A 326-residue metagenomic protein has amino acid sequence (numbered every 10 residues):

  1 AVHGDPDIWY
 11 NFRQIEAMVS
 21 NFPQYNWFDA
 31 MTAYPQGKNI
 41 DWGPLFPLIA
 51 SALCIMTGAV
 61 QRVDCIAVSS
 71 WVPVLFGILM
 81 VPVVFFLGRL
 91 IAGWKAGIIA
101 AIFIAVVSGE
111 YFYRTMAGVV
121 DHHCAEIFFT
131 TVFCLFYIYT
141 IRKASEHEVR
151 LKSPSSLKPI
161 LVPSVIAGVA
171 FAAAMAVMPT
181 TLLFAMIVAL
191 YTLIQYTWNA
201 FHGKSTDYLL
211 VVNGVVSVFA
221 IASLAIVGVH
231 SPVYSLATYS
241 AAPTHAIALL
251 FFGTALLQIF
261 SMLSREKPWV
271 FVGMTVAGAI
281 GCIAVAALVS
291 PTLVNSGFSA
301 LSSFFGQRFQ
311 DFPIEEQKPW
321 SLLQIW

Functional and structural regions predicted by a protein language model:
A1-I91, K95-F103, V107-T131, V149: Active-site lumenal/periplasmic loops and adjacent helix-entry segments of GT-C-fold, multi-pass membrane
F22-P23, S145, F201-H202: Residue-level recognition of short, well-ordered coil/turn positions that link secondary-structure elements
V72-L90, K95-T197, V212-H230: Membrane-embedded helix bundles of polyisoprenyl
E126, P163-I166, A170-W326: Transmembrane catalytic cores of multi-pass membrane glycosyltransferases and polysaccharide-assembly enzymes
